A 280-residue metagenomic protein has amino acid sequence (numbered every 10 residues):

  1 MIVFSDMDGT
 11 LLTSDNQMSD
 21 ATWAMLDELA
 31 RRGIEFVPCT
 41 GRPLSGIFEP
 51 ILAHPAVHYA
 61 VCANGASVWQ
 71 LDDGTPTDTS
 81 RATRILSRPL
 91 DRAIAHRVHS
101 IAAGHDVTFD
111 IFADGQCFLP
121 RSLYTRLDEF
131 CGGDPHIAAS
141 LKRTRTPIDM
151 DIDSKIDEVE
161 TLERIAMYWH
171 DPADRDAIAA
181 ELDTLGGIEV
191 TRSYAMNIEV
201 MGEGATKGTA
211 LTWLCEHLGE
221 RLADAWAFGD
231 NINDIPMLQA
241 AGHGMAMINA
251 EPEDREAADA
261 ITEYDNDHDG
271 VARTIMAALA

Functional and structural regions predicted by a protein language model:
M1-I2, M18-S19, D183, I198-A280: Mg2+-dependent phosphoryl-transfer enzymes with acidic/Ser/Thr/Gly-rich catalytic loops
M1-M7, A24-D27, R31, E220: Non-catalytic pre-domain segments flanking phosphatase-related domains
M1-N16, V98, L238: Asp-based phosphoryl-transfer active-site loop
M7, G65, G229-N231: Active-site metal-binding loops of divalent metal-dependent hydrolases
N16-R32, R88-A95, I148-D153, G202-E216: Short, acidic loop-to-helix structural element flanking the phosphoryl-transfer center in phosphate-processing enzymes
D20-G133: Active-site phosphate-binding/coordination module
A53-A56, A63-N64, L185-G186, A240-A241 (+1 more regions): Short, structured coil segments at secondary-structure junctions
H105-T108, F112-F228: Conserved acidic, metal-coordinating active-site core of Asp-based, Mg2+-dependent phosphoryl-transfer enzymes
